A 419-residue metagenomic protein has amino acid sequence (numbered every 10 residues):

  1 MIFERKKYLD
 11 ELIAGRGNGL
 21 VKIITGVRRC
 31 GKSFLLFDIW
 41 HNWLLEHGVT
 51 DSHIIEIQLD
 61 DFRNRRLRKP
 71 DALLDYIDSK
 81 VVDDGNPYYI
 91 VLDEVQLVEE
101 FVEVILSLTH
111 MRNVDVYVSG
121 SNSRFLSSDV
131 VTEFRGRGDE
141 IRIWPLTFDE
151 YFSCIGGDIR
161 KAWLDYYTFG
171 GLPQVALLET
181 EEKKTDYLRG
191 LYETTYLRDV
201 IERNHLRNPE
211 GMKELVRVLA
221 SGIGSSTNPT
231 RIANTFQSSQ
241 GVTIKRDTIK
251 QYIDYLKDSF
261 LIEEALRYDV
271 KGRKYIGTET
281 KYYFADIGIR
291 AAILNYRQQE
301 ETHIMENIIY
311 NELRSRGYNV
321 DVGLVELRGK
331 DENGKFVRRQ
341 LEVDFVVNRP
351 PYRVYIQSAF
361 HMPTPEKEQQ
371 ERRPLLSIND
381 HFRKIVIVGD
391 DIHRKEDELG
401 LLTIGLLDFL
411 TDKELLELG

Functional and structural regions predicted by a protein language model:
M1-I2, F34, L45, V49 (+2 more regions): A cross-kingdom feature that marks ATP-driven nucleic-acid transaction machinery
I2, D149-E326: Interdomain hinge/linker elements that couple catalytic modules in large macromolecular machines
I2-G19: Pre-Walker A adenine-sensing motif
I24: Hydrophobic anchor at the beta1->P-loop junction of P-loop NTPases
L45-D61: Conserved catalytic segments around the Walker B and adjacent sensor/switch elements of P-loop NTPase domains
E56-N86: Short glycine-rich substrate-engagement loop in P-loop NTPases that contacts/grips substrate
D115-S121, R142: Structural recognition of the conserved hydrophobic beta-strand(s) that form the central parallel beta-sheet of P-loop
R124-D139, C154-G156: Short regulatory helix/loop adjacent to the ATP-binding pocket of P-loop NTPases
